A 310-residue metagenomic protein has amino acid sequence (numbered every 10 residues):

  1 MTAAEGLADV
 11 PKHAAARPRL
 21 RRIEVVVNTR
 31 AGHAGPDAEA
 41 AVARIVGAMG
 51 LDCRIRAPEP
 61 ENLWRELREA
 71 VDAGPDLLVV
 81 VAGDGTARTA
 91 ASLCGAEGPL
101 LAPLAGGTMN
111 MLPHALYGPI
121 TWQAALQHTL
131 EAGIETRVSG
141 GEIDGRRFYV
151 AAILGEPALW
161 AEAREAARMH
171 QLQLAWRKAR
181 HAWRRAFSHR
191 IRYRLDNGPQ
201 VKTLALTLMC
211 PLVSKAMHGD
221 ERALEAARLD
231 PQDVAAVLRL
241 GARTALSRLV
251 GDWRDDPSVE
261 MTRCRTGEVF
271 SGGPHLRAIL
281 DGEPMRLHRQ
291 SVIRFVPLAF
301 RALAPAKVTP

Functional and structural regions predicted by a protein language model:
M1-L78, R88, A96, A124 (+2 more regions): ATP/NTP phosphate-donor binding region
A3-P11, R228-P310: ATP/nucleoside-binding phosphotransfer catalytic cores, i.e., glycine-rich phosphate-binding loops
M49, G95-P211: Catalytic core of DAGKc-family lipid kinases
R56-P58, L104, I143, L229 (+1 more regions): Conserved beta-strand termini and adjacent loop/short-helix elements that scaffold enzyme active sites in alpha/beta
V80-D84: N-terminal glycine-rich "phosphate-gripper" loop used for MgATP/nucleotide binding and carboxylate activation
G85-T86, A158: Conserved Motif II region of HX4D acyltransferases
A158-A161, P211-S214, R294-R301: Short, surface-exposed, low-complexity cationic segments
D196-R254: Internal helical hairpin/lid segments
